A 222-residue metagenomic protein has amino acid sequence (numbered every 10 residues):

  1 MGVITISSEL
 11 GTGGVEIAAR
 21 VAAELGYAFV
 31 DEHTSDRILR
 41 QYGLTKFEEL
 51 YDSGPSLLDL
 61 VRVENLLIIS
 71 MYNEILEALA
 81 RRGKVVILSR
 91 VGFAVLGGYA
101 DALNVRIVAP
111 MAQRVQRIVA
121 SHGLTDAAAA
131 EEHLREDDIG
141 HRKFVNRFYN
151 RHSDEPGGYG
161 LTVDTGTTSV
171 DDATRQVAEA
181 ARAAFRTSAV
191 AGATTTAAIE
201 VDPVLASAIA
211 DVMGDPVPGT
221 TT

Functional and structural regions predicted by a protein language model:
T5-V21: Glycine-rich phosphate-binding P-loop
E24-V30: Post-Walker A helix-loop "phosphate-sensing" segment adjacent to the P-loop in P-loop NTPases
S35-I87, L124: ATP-dependent small-molecule kinase phosphotransfer cores that center on conserved nucleotide phosphate-binding segments
S89-F93: Short, polar loop motifs at secondary-structure junctions
A100-S121, A128-L134: Conserved phosphate-donor/acceptor-positioning beta-strand/loop module used by diverse small-molecule
A127-V170, V201-P218: Small-molecule kinase domains that catalyze NTP-dependent phosphoryl transfer to phosphate-bearing small molecules
E179-A206: N-terminal presequence-like segments and adjacent domain-start helices
